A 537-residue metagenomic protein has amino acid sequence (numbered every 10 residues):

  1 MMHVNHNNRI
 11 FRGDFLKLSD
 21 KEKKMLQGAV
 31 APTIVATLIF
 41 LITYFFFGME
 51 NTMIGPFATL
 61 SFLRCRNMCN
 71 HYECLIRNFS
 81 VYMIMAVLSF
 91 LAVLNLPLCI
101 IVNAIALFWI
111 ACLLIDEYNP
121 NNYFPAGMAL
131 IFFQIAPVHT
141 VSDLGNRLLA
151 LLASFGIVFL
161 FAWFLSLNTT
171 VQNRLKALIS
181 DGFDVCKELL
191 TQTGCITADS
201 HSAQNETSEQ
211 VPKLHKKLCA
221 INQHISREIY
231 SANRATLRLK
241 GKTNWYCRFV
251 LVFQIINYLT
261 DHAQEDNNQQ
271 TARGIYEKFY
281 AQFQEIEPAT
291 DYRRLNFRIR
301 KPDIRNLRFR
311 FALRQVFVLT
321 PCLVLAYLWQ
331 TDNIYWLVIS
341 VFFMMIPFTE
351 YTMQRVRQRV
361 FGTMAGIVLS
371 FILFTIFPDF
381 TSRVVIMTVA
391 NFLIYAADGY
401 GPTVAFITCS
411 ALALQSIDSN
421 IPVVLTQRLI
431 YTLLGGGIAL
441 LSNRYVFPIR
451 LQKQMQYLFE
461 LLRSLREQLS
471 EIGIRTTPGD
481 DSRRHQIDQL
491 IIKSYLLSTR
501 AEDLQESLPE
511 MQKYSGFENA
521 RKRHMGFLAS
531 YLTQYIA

Functional and structural regions predicted by a protein language model:
M1-T37, T140-Y335, V446-A537: Cytosolic regulatory and coupling regions of membrane transport/channel systems
V4-L18, V30-F40, F47-C69, N78-M83 (+6 more regions): Pore- and pathway-forming membrane helices of multi-pass small-molecule/ion transporters and channels
E22-A29, Y44-T52, L91-V102, A263 (+3 more regions): Hydrophobic alpha-helical transmembrane segments
F46, A92, L96, E117 (+8 more regions): Membrane-interfacial segments
E73-C74: Membrane-proximal intracellular helices of multi-pass ion channels
R77, D181-D184, E188, R355-R359 (+2 more regions): Short amphipathic alpha-helical coupling elements at transmembrane boundaries
M83-L91: A broadly used, surface-exposed interaction patch
Y292-M387: Conserved mid-sequence domains
